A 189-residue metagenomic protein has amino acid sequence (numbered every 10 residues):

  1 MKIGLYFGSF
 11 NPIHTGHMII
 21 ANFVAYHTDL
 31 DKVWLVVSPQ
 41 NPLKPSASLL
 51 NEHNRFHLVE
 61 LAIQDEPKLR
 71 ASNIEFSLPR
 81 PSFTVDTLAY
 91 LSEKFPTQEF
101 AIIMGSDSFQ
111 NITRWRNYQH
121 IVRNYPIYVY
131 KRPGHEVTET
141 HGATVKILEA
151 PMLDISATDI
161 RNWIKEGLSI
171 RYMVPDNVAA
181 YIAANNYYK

Functional and structural regions predicted by a protein language model:
M1-K189: Nucleotidyltransferase catalytic core that binds NTPs
